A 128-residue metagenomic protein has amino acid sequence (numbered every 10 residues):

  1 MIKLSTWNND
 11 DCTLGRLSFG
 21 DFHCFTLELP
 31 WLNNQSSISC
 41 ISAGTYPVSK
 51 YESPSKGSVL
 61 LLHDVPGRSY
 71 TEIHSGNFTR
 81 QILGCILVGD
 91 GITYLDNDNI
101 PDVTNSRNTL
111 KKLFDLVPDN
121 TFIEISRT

Functional and structural regions predicted by a protein language model:
M1-F122, S126-T128: Cell wall/extracellular polymer interaction/catalysis modules
